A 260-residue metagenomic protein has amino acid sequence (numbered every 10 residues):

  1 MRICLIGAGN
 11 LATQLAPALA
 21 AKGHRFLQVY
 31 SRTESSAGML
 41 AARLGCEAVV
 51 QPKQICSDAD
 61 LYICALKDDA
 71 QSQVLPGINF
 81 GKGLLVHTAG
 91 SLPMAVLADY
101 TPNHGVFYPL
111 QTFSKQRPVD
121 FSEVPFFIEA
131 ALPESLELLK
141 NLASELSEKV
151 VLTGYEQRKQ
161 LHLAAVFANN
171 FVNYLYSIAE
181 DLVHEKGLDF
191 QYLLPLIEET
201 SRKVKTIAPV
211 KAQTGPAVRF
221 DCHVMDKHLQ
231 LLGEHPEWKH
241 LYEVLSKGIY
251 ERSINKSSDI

Functional and structural regions predicted by a protein language model:
M1, H24-Q28, D58-Y62, G81-L85 (+1 more regions): Short active-site oxyanion
M1-V50, V119: NAD(P)+-binding Rossmann beta1-loop-alpha1 motif at the extreme N-terminus of oxidoreductases
L5-I6, C64, I128: Hydrophobic Val/Ile/Leu positions in short beta-strands of Rossmann-like dinucleotide-binding domains
R25, S35-R43, P118-Q160, A168-K205 (+1 more regions): Internal alpha-helical scaffold of NAD(P)-dependent oxidoreductase catalytic cores
Y30, I63, A165-A168, V172 (+2 more regions): Amphipathic, non-transmembrane alpha-helical scaffold segments
E34-G38, A42-P118: Rossmann-like NAD(P)(H) cofactor-binding subdomain of soluble oxidoreductases
E198-D259: Interdomain hinge/lid region at the active-site interface of Rossmann-like NAD(P)-dependent oxidoreductases
